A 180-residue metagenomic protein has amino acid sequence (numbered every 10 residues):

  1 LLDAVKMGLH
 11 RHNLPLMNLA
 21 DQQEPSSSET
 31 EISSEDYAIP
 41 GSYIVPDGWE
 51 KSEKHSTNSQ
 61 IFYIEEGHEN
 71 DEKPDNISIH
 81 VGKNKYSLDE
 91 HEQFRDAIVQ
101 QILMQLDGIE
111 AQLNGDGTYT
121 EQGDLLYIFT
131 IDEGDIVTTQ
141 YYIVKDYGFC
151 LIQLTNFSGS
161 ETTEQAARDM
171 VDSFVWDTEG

Functional and structural regions predicted by a protein language model:
L1, V5, V45, E90 (+3 more regions): Stable alpha-helical elements in mature extracytoplasmic
L1-N18, Q122-G180: Short, well-structured beta-strand
V5, D21, P25, I39 (+4 more regions): Intrinsic disorder/low-complexity segments
K6-S59: N-terminal "mature-domain start" segment
E29-E31, E90, Y127, W176: Intrinsically disordered, low-complexity serine/threonine-rich segments
G48-W49, G67, F157: Short beta-turn/strand-loop junction motif enriched in small, turn-promoting residues
H55-V144, F149-L151: Conserved polar/disulfide-associated segments of primarily extracytoplasmic proteins
